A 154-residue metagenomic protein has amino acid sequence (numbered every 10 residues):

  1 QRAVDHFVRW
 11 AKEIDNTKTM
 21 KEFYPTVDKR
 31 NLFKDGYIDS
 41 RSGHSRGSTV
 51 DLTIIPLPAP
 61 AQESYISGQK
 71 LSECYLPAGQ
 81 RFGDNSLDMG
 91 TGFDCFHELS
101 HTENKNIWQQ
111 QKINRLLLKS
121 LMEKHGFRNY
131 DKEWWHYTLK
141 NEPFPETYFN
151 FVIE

Functional and structural regions predicted by a protein language model:
Q1-E154: Cell-envelope/glycan interface and biosynthesis
